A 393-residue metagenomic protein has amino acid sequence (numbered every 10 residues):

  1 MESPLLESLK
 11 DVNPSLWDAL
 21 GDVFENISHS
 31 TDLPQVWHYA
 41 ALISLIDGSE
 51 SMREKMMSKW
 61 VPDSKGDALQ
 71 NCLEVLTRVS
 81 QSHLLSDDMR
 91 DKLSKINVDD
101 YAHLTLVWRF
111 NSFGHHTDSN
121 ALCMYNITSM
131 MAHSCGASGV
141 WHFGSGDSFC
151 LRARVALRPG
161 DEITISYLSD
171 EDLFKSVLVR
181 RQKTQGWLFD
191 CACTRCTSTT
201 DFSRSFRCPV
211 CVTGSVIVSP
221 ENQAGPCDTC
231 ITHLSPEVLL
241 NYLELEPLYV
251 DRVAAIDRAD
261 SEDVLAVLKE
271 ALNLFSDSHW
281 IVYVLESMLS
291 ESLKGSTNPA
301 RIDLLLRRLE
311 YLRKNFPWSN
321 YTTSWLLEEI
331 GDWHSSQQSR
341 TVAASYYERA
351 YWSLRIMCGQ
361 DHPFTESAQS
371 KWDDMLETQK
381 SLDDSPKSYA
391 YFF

Functional and structural regions predicted by a protein language model:
E2-D22, H133-A259, D263-A271: C-terminal SET catalytic tail plus cysteine-rich post-SET Zn-binding segment of SAM-dependent SET-domain
E2-S145: SET-domain substrate-recognition elements in eukaryotic SAM-dependent protein methyltransferases
A255, E291-L293, L327, H334 (+1 more regions): Residue at a conserved register position within TPR or TPR-like alpha-solenoid repeats
S261, L272-E286, N298, I302 (+2 more regions): Helix N-cap/loop-to-helix boundary motif
L268-N273, R307-K314, Y351-R355: Amphipathic alpha-helical segments of tetratricopeptide repeats
E286-L289, T323, I330, W372: Structural register within alpha-helical repeat arrays
S296, D332-T341, S370-A390: Alpha-helical linker/edge segments of TPR/alpha-solenoid repeat scaffolds and analogous pre-/post-domain helices
